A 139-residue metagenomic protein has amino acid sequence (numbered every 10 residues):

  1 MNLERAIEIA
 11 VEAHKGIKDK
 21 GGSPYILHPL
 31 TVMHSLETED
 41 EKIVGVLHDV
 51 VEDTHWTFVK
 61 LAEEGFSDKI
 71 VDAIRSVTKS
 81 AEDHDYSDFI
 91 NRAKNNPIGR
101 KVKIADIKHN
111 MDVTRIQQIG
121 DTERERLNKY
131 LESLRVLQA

Functional and structural regions predicted by a protein language model:
M1-A139: Active-site helical microenvironments for divalent-metal-assisted chemistry
